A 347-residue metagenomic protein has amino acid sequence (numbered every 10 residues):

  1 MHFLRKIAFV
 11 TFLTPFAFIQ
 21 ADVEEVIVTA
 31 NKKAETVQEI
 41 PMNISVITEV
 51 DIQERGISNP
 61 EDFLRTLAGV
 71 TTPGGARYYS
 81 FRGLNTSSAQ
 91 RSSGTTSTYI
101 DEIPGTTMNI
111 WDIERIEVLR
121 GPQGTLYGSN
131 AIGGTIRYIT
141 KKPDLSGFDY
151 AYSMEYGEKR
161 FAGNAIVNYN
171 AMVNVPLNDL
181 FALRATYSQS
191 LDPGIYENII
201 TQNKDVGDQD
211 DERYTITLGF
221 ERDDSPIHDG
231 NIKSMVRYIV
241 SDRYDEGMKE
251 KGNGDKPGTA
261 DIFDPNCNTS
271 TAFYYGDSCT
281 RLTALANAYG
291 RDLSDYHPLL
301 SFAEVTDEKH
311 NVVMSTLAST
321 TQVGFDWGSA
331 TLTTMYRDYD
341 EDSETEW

Functional and structural regions predicted by a protein language model:
D22-L145: Acidic, small-polar-rich N-terminal luminal/periplasmic segments of exported/outer-membrane proteins
N31, S153-K159, S188-S190, R237-S241 (+1 more regions): Outer-membrane beta-barrel pore domains and translocons
Y78, Y99, R115, T135 (+3 more regions): Membrane-embedded beta-strand positions in outer-membrane beta-barrel channels/transporters
R91-S92, M108, P143-D149, G163 (+3 more regions): Short loop/turn motifs that connect adjacent beta-strands in outer-membrane beta-barrel proteins
V118-R120, S153-Y156, E197-Q202, P298-V305: Extracytoplasmic loops and strand-loop junctions of Gram-negative outer membrane beta-barrel proteins
F161-M248, K256-A260, P265-Y274, S315-L317: Transmembrane beta-barrel wall of Gram-negative outer-membrane proteins
R237-P298, A303-M314, S343-T345: Flexible loop and strand-edge segments within Gram-negative outer membrane beta-barrel domains
L299, E308-L317, V323-W347: Replace "related TpsB outer-membrane translocases also match" with "some related outer-membrane beta-barrels such as
